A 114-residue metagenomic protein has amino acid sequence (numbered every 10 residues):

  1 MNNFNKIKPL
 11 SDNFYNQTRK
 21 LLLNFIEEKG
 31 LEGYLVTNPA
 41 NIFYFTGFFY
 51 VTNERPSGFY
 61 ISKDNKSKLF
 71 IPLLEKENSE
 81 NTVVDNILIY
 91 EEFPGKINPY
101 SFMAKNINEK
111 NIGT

Functional and structural regions predicted by a protein language model:
M1-T114: A composition/biophysics-driven feature that prefers long, compositionally simple stretches
